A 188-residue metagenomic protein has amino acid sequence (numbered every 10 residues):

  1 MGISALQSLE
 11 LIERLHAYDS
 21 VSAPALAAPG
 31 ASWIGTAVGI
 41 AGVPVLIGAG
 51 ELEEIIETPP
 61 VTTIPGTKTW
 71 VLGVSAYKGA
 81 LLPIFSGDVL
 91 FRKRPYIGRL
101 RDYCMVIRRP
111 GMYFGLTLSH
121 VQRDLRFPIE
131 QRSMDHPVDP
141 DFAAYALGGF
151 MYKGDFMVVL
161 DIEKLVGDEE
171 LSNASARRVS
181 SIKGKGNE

Functional and structural regions predicted by a protein language model:
M1-E188: An acidic, low-aromatic, low-complexity terminal/linker signal
